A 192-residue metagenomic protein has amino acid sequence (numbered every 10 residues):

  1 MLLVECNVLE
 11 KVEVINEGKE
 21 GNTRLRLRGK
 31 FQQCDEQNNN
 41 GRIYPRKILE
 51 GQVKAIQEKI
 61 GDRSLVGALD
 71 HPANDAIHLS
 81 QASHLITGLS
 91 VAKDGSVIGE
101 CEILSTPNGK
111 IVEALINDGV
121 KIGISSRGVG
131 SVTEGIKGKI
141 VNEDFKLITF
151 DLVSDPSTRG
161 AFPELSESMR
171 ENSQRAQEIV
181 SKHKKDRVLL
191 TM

Functional and structural regions predicted by a protein language model:
M1-I60, S173, E178, K185: Polar/acidic, low-complexity leader/linker segments enriched in S/T/G and N/D
L3, K11, G29, S64-A68 (+2 more regions): Residue microenvironments linked to proteolytic maturation and disulfide-stabilized extracellular modules
E36, N74, G130-S131: Conserved beta-strand elements of beta-rich interaction domains across eukaryotes, especially beta-propellers
L49-A82: Short, well-structured hydrophobic secondary-structure segments
S181-M192: Charge-rich (especially acidic), low-complexity segments
